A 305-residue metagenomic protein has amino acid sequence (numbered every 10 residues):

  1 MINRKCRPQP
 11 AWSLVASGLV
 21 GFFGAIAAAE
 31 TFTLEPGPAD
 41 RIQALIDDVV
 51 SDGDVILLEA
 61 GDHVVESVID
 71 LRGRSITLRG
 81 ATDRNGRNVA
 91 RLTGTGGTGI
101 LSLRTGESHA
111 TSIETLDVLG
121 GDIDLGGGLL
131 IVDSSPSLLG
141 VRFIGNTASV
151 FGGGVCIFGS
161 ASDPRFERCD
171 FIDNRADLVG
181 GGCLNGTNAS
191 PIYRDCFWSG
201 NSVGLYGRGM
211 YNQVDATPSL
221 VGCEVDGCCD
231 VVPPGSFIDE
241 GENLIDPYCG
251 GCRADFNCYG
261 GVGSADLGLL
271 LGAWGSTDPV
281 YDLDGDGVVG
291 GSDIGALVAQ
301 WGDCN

Functional and structural regions predicted by a protein language model:
M1-A11: N-terminal secretory signal peptides that target proteins for export/translocation
V20, G24-A44, D62, G250-C252 (+2 more regions): Right-handed parallel beta-helix/beta-solenoid
G37-Q43, G53-I76: N-terminal extracellular ligand-recognition/capping segment immediately after the signal peptide
L58, V65, D70-L71, G80 (+11 more regions): Extracellular beta-strand solenoids
S75-D122, T147: Right-handed parallel beta-helix/beta-spiral solenoid domain characteristic of secreted/periplasmic
G80, H109-G120, S135-T147, S162-R175 (+3 more regions): Right-handed parallel beta-helix
T93-R104, D122-L130, A148-F158, R175-N185 (+2 more regions): Extracellular beta-strand/beta-solenoid scaffold signature
D195, G200-N201, G222, C229 (+2 more regions): Cellulosome-associated attachment modules in secreted, modular CAZymes
